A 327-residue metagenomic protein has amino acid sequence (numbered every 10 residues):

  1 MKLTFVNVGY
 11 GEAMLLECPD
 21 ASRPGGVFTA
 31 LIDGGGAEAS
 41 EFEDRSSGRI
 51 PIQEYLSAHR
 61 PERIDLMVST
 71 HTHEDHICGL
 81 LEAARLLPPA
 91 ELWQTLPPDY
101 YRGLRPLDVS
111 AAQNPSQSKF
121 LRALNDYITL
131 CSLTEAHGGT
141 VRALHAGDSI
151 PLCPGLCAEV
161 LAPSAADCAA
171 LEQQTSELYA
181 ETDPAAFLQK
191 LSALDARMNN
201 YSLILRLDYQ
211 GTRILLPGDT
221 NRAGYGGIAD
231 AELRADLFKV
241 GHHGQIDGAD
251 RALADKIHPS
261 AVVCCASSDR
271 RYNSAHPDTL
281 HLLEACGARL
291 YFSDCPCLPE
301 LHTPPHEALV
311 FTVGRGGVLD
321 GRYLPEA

Functional and structural regions predicted by a protein language model:
M1, I77-L215, R289, D294-P296 (+1 more regions): Flexible, acidic/histidine-containing loops and adjacent segments that form or flank the divalent-metal
M1-E62, R197-N221: Conserved beta-strand hairpin/beta-sheet module of binuclear metal-dependent hydrolase folds, prominently
N7, L16, D33, H71 (+7 more regions): Divalent metal-coordination and catalytic microenvironments
Y10-E12, E38-A39, T72-I77, D99-R102 (+5 more regions): Active-site environment of divalent metal-dependent phosphoester hydrolases
P19, I32-G35, T70-T72, L144-G147 (+5 more regions): Active-site-proximal beta-strand/loop segments in catalytic clefts of secreted hydrolases
P19-A30, A37-Q94, D230-Q245, H258-V263: Active-site metal-binding motif and surrounding structural segment of the metallo-beta-lactamase
G34-S47, T175-T182, K190, Q245 (+1 more regions): Acidic/histidine-rich helix-loop elements that form or flank divalent-metal/phosphate-binding sites at the catalytic
G103, G227-H302: Long, structured stretches of catalytic cores involved in phosphate-ester chemistry, encompassing
